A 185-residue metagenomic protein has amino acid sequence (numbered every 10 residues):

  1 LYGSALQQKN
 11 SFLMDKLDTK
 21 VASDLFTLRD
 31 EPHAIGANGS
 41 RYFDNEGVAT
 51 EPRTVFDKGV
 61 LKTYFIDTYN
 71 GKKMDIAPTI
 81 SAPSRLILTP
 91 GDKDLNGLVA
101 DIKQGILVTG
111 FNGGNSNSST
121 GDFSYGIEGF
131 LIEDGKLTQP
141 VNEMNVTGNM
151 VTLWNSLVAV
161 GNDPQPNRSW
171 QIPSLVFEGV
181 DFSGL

Functional and structural regions predicted by a protein language model:
Y2-K9: Acidic, His- and aromatic-enriched active-site or binding-groove loops in soluble protein domains that engage sugars
A5, M14-L185: Dual-mode signal for accessory low-complexity, basic/Gly-rich regions
